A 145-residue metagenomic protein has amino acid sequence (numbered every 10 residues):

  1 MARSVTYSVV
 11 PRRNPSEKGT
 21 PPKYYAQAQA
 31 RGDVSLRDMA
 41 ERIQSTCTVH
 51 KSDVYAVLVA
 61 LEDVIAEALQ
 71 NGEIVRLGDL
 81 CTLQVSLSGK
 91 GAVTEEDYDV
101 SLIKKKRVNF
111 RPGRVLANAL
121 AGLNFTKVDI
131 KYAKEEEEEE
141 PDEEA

Functional and structural regions predicted by a protein language model:
M1-A56, D63-A145: Strongly charged
